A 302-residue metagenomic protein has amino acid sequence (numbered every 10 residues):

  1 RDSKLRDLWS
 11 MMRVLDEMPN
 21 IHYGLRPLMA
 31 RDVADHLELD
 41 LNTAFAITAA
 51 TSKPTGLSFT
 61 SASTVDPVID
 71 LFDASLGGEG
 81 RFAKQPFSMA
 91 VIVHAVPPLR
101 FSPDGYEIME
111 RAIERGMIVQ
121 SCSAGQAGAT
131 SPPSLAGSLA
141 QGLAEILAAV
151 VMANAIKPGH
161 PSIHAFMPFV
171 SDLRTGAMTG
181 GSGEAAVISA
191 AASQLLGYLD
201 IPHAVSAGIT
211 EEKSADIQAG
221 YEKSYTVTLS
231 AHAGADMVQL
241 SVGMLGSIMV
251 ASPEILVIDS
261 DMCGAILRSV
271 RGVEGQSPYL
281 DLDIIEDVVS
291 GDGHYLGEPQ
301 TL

Functional and structural regions predicted by a protein language model:
D2-D236: Helix-rich catalytic cores of soluble enzyme domains
M152-A155, G197, A231-H232, G243 (+3 more regions): Hydrophobic alpha-helix feature that most strongly marks membrane-spanning transmembrane helices and their immediate
P161-F169, V242-A251, L280-D283: Short alpha-helical "patches" and their helix-cap loops
I201-A207, M237-V242, G272-L282: Acidic/polar loop patches that form or flank catalytic/metal-binding clefts of enzymes that bind anionic ligands
A215-I217, M249-P253: Histidine/acidic-residue-rich catalytic or RNA/ligand-binding cores of hydrolases and nuclease-related proteins
T228-V250: Glycine-rich phosphate-binding active-site loops on the catalytic face of alpha/beta enzymes
E254-L302: Catalytic-core signal marking the mid-to-C-terminal active-site face
